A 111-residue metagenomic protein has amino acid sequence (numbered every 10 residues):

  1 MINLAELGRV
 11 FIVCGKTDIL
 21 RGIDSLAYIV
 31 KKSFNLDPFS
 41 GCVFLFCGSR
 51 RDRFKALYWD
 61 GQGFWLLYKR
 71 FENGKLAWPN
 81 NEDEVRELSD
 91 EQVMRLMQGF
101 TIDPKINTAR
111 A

Functional and structural regions predicted by a protein language model:
M1-A111: Polybasic/polar functional segments that serve as interface/processing modules
